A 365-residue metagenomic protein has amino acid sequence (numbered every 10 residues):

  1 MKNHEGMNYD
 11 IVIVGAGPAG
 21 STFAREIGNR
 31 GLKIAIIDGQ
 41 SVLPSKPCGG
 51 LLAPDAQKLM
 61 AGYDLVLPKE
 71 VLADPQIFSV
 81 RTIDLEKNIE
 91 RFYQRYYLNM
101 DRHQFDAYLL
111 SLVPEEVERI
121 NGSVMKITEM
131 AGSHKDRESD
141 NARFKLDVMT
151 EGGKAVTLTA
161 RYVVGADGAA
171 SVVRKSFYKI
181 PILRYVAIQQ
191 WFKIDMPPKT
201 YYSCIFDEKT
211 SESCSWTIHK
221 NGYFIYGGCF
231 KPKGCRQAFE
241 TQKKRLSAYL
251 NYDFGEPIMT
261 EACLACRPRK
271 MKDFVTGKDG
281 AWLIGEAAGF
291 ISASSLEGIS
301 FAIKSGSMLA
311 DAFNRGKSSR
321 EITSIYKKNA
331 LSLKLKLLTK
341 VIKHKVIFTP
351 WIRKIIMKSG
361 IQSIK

Functional and structural regions predicted by a protein language model:
M1-I11, N29-R30: Extreme N-terminal leader/targeting segments of oxidoreductases
V12, A16, E26-C48: Glycine-rich FAD pyrophosphate-binding loop
G20-S21: N-terminal Rossmann-fold NAD(P) dinucleotide-binding loop
P44, A61-S79, P181-R184, P198 (+1 more regions): A short alpha-helix-loop-beta-strand transition element characteristic of N-terminal alpha/beta dinucleotide-binding
A53-Y108: A conserved beta-strand/loop capping segment in the N-terminal third of enzymes that catalyze redox or closely related
L112-D253, G289: Predominantly flavin-linked oxidoreductase catalytic cores and closely associated redox partners
K126, G234-L309, S318: FAD/FMN-dependent oxidoreductases across multiple families
D311-K365: C-terminal helical "tail/cap" subdomain of flavin- and related membrane-associated enzymes
